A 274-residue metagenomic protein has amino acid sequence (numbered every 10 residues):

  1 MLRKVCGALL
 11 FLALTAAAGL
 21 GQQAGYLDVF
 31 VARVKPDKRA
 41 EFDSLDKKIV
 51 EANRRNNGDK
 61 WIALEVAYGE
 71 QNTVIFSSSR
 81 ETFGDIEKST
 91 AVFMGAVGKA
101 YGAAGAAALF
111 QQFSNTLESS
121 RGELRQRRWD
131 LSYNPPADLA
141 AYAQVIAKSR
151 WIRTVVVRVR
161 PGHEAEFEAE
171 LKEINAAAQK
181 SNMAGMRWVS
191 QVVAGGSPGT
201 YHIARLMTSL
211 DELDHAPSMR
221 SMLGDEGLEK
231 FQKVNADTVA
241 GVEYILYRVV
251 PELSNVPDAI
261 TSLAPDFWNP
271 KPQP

Functional and structural regions predicted by a protein language model:
M1-K4: Positively charged n-region of N-terminal signal peptides that target proteins for export
G7-A16: Bacterial N-terminal signal peptides
L20-E229, V234-P274: Short S/T/G/P-rich N-terminal loop/turn motif that feeds into the first structured element of a domain
